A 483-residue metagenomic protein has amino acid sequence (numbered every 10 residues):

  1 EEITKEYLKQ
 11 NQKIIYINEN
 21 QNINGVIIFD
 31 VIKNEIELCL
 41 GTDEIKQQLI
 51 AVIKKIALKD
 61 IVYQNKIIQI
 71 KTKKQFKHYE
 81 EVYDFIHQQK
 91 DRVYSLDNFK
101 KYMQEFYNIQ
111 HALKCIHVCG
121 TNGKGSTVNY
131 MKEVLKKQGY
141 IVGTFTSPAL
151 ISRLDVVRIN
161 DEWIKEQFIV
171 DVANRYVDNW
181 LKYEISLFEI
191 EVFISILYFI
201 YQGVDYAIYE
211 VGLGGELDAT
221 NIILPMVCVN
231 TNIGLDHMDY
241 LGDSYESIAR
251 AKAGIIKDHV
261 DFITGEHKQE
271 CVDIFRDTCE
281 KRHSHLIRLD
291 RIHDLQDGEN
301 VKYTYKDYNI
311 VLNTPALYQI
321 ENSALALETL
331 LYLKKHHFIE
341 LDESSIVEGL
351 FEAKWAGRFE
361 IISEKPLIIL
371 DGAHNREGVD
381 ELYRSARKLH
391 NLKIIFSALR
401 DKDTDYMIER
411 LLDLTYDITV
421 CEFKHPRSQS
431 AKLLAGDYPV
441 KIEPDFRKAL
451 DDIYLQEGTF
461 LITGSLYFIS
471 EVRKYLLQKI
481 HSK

Functional and structural regions predicted by a protein language model:
E2-I14, N18-E19: Active-site rim helix/loop that mediates acceptor-substrate recognition in acyltransferases
N22-V31, E35-E37: Conserved beta-strand in the GNAT
K33-T72: Acyl-donor binding region in acyl/amide transferases
K73-G120, T127-Y140, F145: Short functional linear segments
V93-L96, K100-H111, K137-I223, D239-L241 (+1 more regions): ATP-dependent carboxylate-amine ligase catalytic core
A112, Y201, Y206-Y209, A219-V229 (+3 more regions): Nucleotide phosphate-binding/pyrophosphate-handling subdomain across enzymes that bind or process nucleotide phosphates
E191-Y240, V272-N309: Extended acidic/charged loop-beta regions that coordinate divalent cations and stabilize anionic phosphate/carboxylate
K268-T278, H283-I287, D297-N300, L367-I368 (+2 more regions): C-terminal helical cap/extension that packs against the catalytic core of soluble nucleotide-cofactor enzymes
